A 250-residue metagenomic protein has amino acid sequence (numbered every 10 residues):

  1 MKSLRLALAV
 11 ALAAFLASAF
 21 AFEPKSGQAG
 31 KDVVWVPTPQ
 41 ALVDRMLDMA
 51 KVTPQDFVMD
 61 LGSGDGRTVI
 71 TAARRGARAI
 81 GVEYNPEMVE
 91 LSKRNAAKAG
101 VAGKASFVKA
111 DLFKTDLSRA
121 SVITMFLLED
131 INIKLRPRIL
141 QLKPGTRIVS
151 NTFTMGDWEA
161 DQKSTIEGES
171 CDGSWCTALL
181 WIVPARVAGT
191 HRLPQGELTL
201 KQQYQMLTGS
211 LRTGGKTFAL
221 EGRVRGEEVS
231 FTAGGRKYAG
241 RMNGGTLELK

Functional and structural regions predicted by a protein language model:
A19-D56: S-adenosyl-L-methionine
Q55-G64: Conserved class I S-adenosyl-L-methionine
D65-A77: Conserved SAM-binding loop of SAM-dependent methyltransferases across substrates and taxa, primarily the Class I
R78-E83: Conserved SAM-binding motif I beta-strand of class I
P86-R119: S-adenosyl-L-methionine
L117-K134: A short SAM/SAH-binding and catalytic strip from SAM-dependent methyltransferases
D130-A188: C-terminal substrate-binding/active-site "lid" region of AdoMet-derived donor-dependent transferases
A185-T246, K250: Central antiparallel beta-sheet cores of small beta-barrel/beta-sandwich binding domains
